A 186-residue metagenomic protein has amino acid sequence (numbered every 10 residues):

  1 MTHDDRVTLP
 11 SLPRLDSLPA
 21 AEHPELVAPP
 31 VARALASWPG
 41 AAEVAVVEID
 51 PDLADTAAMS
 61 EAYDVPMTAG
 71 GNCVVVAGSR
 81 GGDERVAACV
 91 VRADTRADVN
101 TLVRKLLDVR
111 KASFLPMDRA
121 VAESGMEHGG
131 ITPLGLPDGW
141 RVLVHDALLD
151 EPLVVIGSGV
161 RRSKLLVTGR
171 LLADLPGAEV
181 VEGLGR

Functional and structural regions predicted by a protein language model:
M1-R186: Extended, low-hydrophobicity, polar/charged segments
